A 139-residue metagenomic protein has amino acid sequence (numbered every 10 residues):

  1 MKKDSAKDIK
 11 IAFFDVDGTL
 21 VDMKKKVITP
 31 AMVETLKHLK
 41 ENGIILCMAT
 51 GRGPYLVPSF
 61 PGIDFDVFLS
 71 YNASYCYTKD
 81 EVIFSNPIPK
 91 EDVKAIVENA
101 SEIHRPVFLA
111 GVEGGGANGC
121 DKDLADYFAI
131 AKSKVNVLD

Functional and structural regions predicted by a protein language model:
K2-A12, A31-I44: A short, Lys/Arg-enriched amphipathic alpha-helix followed by its capping loop at the start of a domain
D4-D8, K25-I28, I45, F65-S70: Short hydrophobic/aromatic-rich motifs at helix boundaries and adjacent loops
D8-K25: Asp-based phosphoryl-transfer active-site loop
T19-L20, V27, G62, P87 (+2 more regions): Residue-level preference for alpha-helix termini and adjacent loops
K24-V27, E81-I83: Short, solvent-exposed loop/turn segments at secondary-structure boundaries
V33-A129: Active-site phosphate-binding/coordination module
F128-D139: Short, intrinsically disordered, charge-balanced linker/junction segments flanking boundaries in proteins
